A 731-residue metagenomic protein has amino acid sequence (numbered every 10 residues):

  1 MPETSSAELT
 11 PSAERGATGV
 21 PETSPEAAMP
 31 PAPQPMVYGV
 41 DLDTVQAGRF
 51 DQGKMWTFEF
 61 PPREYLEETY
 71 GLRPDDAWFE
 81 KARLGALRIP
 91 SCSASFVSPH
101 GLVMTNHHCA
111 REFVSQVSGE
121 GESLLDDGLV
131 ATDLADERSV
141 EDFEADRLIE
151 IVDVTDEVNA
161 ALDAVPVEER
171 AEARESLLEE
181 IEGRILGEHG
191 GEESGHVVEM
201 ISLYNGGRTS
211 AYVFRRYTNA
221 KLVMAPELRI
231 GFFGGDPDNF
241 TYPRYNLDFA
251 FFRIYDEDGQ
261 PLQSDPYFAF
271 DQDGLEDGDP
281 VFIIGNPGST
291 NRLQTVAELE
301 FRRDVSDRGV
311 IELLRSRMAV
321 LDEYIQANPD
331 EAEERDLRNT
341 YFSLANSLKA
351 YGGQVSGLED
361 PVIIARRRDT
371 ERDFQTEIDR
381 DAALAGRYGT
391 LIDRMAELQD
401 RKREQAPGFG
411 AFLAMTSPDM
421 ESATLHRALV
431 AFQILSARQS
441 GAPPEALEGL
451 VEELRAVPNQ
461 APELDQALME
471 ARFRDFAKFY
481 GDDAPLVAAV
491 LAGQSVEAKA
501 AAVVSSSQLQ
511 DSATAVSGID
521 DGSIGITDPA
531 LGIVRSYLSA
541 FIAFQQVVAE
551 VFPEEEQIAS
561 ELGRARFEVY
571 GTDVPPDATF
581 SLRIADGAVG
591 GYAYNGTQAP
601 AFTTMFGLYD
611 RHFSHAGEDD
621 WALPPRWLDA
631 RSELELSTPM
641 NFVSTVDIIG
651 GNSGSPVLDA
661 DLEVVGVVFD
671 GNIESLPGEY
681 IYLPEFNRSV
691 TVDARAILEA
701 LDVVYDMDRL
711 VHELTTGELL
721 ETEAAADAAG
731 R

Functional and structural regions predicted by a protein language model:
P2-R731: Terminal presequence/propeptide segments associated with secretion/organelle targeting and zymogen/polyprotein
